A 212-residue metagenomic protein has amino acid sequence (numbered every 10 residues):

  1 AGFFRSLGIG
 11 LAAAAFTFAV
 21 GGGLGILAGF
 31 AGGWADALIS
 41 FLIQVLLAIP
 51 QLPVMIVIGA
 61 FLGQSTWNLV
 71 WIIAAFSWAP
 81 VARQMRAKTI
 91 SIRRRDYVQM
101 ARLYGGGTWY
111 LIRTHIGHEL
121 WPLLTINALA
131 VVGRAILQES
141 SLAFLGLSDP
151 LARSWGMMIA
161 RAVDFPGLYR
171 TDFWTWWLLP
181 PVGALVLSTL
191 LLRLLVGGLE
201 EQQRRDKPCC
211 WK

Functional and structural regions predicted by a protein language model:
A1-F30, S188: Transmembrane alpha-helix signature in integral membrane proteins
A1-G8, A12, G32-S40, R93-R94 (+1 more regions): Amphipathic cytosolic juxtamembrane alpha-helices at the membrane-cytosol interface of multi-pass membrane transporters
F16, V20, G29-I92, T125: Generic hydrophobic transmembrane alpha-helix motif, especially the helices
L27-A28, I58, M85, V98 (+3 more regions): Hydrophobic alpha-helical interface/terminus motif in multipass membrane transporters
A35-L42, L46, I116, W155-M158 (+2 more regions): Hydrophobic alpha-helical segments of integral membrane proteins, encompassing both true transmembrane helices
I56-V57, S65-V70, A74-S77, L124-M158: Non-cytoplasmic
A60-F61, T89, L137-P180, A184: Glycine-rich helix-loop "coupling/hinge" segments at transmembrane-helix boundaries in multipass transporters
T66, I73-F76, L129-A130, R170-K212: C-terminal transmembrane helix and the adjacent membrane-cytosol boundary/short C-terminal tail of inner/organellar
